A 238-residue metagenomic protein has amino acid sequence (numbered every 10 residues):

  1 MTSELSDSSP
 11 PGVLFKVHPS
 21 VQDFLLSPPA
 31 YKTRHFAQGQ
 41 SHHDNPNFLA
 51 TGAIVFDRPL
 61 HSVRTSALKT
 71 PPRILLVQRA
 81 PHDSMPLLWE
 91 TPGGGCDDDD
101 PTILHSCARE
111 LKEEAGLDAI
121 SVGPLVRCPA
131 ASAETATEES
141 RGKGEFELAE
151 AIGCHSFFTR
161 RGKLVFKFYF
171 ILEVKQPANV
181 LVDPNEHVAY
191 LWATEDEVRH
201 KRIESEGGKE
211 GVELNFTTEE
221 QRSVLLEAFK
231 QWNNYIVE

Functional and structural regions predicted by a protein language model:
T2-S6, G162-K163, K167-E238: Nudix hydrolase/Nudix homology domain
T2-S66: Acidic, metal-coordinating catalytic segment for phosphate/diphosphate chemistry, firing primarily on the Nudix
K16, H43-F48, K69, D83-S84 (+2 more regions): A generic fold-level signal
G52, R73, A189: Conserved beta-strand and immediately adjacent loop positions that scaffold enzyme active sites
V55-D57, Q78, E173-V174: Residue-level signal for short segments within beta-strands and strand-turn junctions of well-structured beta-sheet
P59-P71, P124-L148, E197, G207-E210: Intrinsically disordered, low-complexity domain-flanking/linker segments in eukaryotic proteins, enriched
T65-E114, V126-S132: Conserved Nudix-box catalytic region and its N-terminal flanking loop in Nudix hydrolases and closely related
G116-A178: Active-site segment of metal-dependent pyrophosphate-handling enzymes, primarily the Nudix hydrolase catalytic core
